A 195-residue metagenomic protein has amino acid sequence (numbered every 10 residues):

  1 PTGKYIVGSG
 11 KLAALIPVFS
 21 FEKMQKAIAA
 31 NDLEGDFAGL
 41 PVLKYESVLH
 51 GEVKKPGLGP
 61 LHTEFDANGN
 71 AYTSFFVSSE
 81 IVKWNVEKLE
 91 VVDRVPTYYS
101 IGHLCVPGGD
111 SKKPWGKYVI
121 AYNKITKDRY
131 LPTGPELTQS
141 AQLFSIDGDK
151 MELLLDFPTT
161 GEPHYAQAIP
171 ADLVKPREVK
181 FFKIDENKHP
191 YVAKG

Functional and structural regions predicted by a protein language model:
P1-G195: Predominantly soluble domains enriched in secretory-pathway, periplasmic, or organellar proteins
